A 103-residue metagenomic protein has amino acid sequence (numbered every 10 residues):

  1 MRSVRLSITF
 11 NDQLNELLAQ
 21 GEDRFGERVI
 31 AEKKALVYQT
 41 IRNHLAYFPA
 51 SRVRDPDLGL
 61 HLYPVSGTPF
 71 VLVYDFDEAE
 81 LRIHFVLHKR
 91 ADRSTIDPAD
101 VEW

Functional and structural regions predicted by a protein language model:
M1-L36: Arg/Lys-rich, positively charged N-terminal/basic patches that mediate binding to nucleic acids
R5, Q13-E16, D57, H61 (+2 more regions): Acidic/proline-rich low-complexity IDRs
D12-L17, R42-N43, A50, F70 (+1 more regions): Conserved N-terminal glycine/acidic-rich loop preference
D23, E27, Y47-R54, D92: Charged, solvent-exposed alpha-helical segments that act as regulatory interaction surfaces
Q39-G67: A short, surface-exposed loop/turn module that caps and links secondary-structure elements
G67-W103: Enriched for short, Lys/Arg-rich terminal
